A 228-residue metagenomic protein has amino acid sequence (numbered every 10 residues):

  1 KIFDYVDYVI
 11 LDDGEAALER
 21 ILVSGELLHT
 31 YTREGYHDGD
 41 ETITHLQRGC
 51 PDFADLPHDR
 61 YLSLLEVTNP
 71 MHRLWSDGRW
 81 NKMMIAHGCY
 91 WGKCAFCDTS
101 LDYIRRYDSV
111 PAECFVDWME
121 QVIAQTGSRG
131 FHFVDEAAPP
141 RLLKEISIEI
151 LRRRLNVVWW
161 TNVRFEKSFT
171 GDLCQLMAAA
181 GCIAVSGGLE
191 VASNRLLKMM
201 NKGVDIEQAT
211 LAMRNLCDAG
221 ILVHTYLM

Functional and structural regions predicted by a protein language model:
K1-Q47: Glycine-rich beta-alpha loop elements in corrinoid/cobalamin-binding modules across cobalamin-dependent enzymes
V6-G14, A219-M228: Repeat-solenoid scaffold signature
E26, Q47, D52, D77-R79: A generic structural signal for well-ordered coil/turn residues at beta-strand boundaries that shape enzyme active-site
R33-G35, Q47-R48, D59, A86-G88: Structured loops at beta-to-helix junctions and adjacent beta-edge loops in soluble globular domains
D40-L62: Class I S-adenosyl-L-methionine
A54-H224: Radical SAM [4Fe-4S] cluster-binding motif and immediate context
